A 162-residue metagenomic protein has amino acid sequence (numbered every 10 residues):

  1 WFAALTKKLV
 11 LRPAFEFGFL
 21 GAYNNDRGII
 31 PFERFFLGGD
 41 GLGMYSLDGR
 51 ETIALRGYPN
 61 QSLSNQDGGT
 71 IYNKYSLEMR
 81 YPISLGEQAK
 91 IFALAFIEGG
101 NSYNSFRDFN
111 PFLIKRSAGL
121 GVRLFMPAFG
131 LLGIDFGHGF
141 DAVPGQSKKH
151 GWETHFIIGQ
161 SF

Functional and structural regions predicted by a protein language model:
W1-I83, E87-I91, A95-F96, Y103-S105 (+2 more regions): C-terminal outer-membrane beta-barrel translocator/porin domains of Gram-negative envelope proteins and their
V10, L131-G133: Membrane-spanning beta-strand positions in outer-membrane beta-barrel proteins
Y72-S76, K115-G119, E153: Transmembrane beta-barrel architecture of outer-membrane proteins
A93-E98, L113, S117: Small/polar glycine-rich anion-binding or flexible loop at a beta-alpha turn
F106-N110: Short, glycine/charged-rich beta-strand-loop motifs at protein surfaces that mediate ligand recognition and catalysis
P111-M126: Strand-loop-strand
G133-F136, K149: Substrate-binding beta-hairpin/strand module that engages nucleic acids
G137-A142: A short, acidic, flexible beta-alpha connecting loop/helix-capping segment that sits on the rim of active
